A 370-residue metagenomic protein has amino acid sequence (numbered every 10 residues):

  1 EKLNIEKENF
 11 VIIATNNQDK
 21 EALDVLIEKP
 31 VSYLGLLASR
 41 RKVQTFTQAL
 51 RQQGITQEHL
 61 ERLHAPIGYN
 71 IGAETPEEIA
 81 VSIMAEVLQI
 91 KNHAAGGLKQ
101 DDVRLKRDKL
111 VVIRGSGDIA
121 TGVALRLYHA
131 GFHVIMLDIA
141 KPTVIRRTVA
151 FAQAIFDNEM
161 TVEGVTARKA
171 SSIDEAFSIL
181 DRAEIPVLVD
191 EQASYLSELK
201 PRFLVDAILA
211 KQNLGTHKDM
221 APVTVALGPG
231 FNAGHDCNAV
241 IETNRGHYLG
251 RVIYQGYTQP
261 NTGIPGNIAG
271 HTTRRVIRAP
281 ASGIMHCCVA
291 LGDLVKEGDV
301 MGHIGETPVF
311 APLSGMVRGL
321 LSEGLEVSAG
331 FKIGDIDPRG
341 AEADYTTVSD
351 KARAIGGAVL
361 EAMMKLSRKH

Functional and structural regions predicted by a protein language model:
E1-K7, S194-E198: Short amphipathic alpha-helix with an adjacent loop that forms part of the alpha/beta core around
F10, V25-A49, F203-I208, D219-H235: ADP-ribose/adenylate-binding Rossmann-like module
I13, Q18-D24, V295: Cytosolic regulatory regions of ion transport systems
K20-E21, Q44, N213-G215: Glycine/Thr-rich phosphate-binding loops of Rossmann-like dinucleotide-binding domains
A22-K29, V123-R126: A short acidic, amphipathic alpha-helical/loop segment
V31, I55, F132-H133: Short phosphate-binding/catalytic loops that engage adenosine nucleotides
L37-R104: Adenosine-phosphate binding glycine-rich loop
R104-H370: Well-ordered secondary-structure scaffolds
